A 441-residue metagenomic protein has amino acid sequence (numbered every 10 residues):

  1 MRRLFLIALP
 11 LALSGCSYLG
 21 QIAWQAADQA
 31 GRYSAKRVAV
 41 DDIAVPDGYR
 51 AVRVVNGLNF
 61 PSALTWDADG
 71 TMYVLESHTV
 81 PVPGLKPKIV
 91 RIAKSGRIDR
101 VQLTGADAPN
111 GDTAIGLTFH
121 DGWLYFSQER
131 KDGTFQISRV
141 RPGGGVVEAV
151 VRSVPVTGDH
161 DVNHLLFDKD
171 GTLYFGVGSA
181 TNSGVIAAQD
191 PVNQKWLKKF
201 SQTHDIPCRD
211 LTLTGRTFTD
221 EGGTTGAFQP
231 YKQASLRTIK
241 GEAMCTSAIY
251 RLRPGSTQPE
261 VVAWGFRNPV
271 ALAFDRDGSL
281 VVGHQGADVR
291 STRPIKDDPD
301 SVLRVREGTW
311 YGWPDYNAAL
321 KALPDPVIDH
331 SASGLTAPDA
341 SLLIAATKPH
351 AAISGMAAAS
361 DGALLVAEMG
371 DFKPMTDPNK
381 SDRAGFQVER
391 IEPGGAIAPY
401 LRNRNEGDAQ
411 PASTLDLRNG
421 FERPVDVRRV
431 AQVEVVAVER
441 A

Functional and structural regions predicted by a protein language model:
S14-G15: C-terminal motif of bacterial Sec signal peptides marking the signal peptidase cleavage site
Y18-V45, S179-N403, G407-S413, R418-E422: Beta-propeller domain segments
V52-L85, A352-G355: Beta-strand-rich domains and repeat architectures in extracellular enzymes and scaffolds, especially beta-propellers
L64, L117, L165, P269-L272 (+3 more regions): Hydrophobic core register within WD40 beta-propeller blades
W66-D69, F119-G122, F167-D170, F274-D277 (+2 more regions): Residue-level detector of Asp-centered blade-edge/turn motifs that repeat once per structural unit in beta-propeller
Y73-L75, Y125-S127, Y174-G176, V281-H284 (+2 more regions): Residue position within the beta-strands of beta-propeller blades
L85-L124: Blade-loop segments of beta-propeller domains
D112-T113, D132-D168, T181, K195-P207: Asp-box/WD-like beta-propeller blade repeats and closely related beta-sheet repeat scaffolds
